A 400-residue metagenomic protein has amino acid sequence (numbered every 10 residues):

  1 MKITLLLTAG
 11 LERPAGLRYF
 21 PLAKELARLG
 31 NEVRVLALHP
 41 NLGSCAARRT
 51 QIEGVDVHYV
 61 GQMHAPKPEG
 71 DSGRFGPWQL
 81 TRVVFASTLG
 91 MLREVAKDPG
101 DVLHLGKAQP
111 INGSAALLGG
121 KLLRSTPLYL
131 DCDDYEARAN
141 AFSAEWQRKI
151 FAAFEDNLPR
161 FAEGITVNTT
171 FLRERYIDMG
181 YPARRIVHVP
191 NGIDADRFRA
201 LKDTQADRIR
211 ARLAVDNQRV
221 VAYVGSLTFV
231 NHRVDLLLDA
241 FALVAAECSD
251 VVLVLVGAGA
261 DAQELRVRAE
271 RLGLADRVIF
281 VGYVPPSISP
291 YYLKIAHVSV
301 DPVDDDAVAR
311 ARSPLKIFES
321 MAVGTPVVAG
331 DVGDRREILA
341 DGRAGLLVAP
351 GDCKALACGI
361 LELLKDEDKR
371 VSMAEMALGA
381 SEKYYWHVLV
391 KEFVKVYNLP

Functional and structural regions predicted by a protein language model:
M1-D56: N-terminal subdomain of nucleotide-sugar transferases
T4, V215-H232, L238-F241: Conserved donor-binding/catalytic core segment of Leloir-type glycosyltransferases
P21-K24, R28, T88-A96, I111-S114 (+4 more regions): Membrane-proximal helix-turn-helix segments that form the acceptor-binding/catalytic region of lipid-linked
E163, R277, Y283, L293-R310 (+1 more regions): Acidic donor-binding loop of glycosyltransferase active sites
F171, G192: Carbohydrate-associated surface elements
V256, Q263-P290: Nucleotide-activated donor-binding/catalytic signature segment of Leloir-type glycosyltransferases, i.e., the conserved
D341-G342, L346-C353, E362-D368: Conserved acidic donor-binding segment of nucleotide-sugar-dependent glycosyltransferases
A355, E362, K369-K383, K395: A short, well-ordered alpha-helix in the C-terminal region of glycosyltransferases
